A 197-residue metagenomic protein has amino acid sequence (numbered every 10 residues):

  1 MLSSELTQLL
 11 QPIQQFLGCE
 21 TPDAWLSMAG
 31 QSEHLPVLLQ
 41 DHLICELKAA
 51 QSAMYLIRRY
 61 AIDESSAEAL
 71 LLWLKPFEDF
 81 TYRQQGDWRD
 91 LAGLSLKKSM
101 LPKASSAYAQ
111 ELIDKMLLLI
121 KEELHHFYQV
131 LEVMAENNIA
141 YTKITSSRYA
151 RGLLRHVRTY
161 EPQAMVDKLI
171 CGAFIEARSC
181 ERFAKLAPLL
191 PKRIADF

Functional and structural regions predicted by a protein language model:
M1-F197: Non-heme di-metal
